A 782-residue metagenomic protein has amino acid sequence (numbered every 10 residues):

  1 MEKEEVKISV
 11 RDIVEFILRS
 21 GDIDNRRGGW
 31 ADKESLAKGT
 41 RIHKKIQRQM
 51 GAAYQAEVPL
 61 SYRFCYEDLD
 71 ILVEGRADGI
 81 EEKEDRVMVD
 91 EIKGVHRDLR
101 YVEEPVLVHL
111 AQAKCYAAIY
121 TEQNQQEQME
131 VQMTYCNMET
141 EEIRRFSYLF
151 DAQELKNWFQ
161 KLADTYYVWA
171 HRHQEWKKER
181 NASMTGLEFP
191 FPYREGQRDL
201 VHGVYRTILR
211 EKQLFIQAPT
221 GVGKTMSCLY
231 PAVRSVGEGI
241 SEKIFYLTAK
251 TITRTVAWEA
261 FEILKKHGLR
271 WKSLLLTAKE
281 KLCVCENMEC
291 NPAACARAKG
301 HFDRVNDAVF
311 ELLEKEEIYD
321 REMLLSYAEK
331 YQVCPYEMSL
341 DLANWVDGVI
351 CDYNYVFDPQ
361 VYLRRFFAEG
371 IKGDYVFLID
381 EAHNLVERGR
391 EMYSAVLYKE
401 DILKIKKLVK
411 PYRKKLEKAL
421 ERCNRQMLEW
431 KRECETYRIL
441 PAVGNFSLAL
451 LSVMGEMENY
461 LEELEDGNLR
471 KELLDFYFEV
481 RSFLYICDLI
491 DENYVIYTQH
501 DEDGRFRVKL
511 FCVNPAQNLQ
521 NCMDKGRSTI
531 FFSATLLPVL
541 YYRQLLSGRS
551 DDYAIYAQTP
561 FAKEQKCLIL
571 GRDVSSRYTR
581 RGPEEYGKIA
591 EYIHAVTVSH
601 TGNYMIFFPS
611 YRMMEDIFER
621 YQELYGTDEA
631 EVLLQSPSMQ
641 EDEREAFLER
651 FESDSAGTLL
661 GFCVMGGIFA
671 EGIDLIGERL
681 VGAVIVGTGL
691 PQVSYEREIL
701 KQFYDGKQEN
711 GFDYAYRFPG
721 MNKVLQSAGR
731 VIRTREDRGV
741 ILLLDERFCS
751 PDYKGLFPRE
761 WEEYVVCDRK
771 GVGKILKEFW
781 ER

Functional and structural regions predicted by a protein language model:
M1-R86: Metal-dependent nuclease catalytic cores that hydrolyze phosphodiester bonds in DNA/RNA, characterized by
Y62-K156: Mg2+/Mn2+-dependent nuclease catalytic core
E175-Q217: Conserved pre-motif I regulatory segment
N181, E188, I240-V349, F357 (+5 more regions): A substrate-engagement module of RecA-like helicase motors
L209-P231: Walker A/P-loop
C228, T255, E329-G348, D352-E456 (+2 more regions): Signature of the SF2 helicase/ATPase Hel1-core->accessory helical subdomain module
L324-V349, Q360-F367, N459-S575, R580 (+4 more regions): A contiguous, basic/glycine-rich beta-loop/short-helix subdomain that forms a polymer-engagement track
R572-E584, Q635-C749: Conserved RecA-like P-loop NTPase helicase motor core
